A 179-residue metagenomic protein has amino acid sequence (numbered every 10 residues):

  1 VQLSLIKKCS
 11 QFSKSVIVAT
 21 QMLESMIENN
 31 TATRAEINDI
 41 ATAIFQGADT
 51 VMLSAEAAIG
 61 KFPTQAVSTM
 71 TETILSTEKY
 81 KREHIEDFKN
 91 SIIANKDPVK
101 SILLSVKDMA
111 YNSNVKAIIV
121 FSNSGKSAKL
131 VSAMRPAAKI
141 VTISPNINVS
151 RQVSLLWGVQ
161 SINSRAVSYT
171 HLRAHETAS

Functional and structural regions predicted by a protein language model:
Q2-V18, M70-Y80: Alpha-helix-loop-beta-strand connector modules within alpha/beta enzyme cores
V16-A19, V51-L53: Hydrophobic faces of well-ordered beta-strands that scaffold small-molecule active sites in alpha/beta enzyme cores
E28-T42: Catalytic cores of alpha/beta
I40-F62: Glycine-rich phosphate-binding active-site loops on the catalytic face of alpha/beta enzymes
T71-V106: Long, charged amphipathic helices and adjacent flexible linkers at domain junctions
S127-K129, R135-Y169: Nucleotide-binding motor/catalytic cores of P-loop/tubulin-like NTPases across gene-expression machines
H171-S179: Single conserved hydrophobic/aromatic residue that forms the stacking wall/gate of nucleotide- or nucleobase-binding
